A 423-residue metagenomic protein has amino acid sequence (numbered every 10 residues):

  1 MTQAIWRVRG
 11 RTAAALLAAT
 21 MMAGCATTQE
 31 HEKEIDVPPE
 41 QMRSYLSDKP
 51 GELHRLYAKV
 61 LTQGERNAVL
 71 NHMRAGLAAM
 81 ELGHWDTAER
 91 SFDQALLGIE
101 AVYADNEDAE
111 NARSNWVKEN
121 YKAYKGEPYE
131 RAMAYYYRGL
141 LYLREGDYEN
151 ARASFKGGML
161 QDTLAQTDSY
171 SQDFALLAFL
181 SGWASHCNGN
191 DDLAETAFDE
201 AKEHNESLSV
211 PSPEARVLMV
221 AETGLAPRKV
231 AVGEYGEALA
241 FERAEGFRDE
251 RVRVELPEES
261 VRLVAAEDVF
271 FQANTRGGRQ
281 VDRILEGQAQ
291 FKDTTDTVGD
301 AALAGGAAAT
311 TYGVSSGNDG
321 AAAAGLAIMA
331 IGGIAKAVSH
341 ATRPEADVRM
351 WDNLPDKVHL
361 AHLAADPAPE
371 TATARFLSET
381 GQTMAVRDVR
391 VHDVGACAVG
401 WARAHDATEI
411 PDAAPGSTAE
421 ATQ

Functional and structural regions predicted by a protein language model:
T2-A14: Bacterial N-terminal signal peptides that target proteins for export
A13-A23: Bacterial N-terminal signal peptides
A23-S47: Bacterial Sec signal peptide processing site at the extreme N-terminus
H31-P38, T62, V69-L70, K125-A132 (+1 more regions): Start-of-helix signal in alpha-solenoid helical-repeat scaffolds, especially tetratricopeptide repeats
P39-E40, R74, A78-E81, E130-Y137 (+3 more regions): "A position-specific structural signal for the A-helix of alpha-solenoid helical repeats
M42-Y57, E89-I99, A104-N115, D147-Q161 (+1 more regions): Helix-turn-helix repeat elements of alpha-solenoid scaffolds
A58-R66, I99-N111, W116-G126, D162-S171 (+1 more regions): Flexible helix-coil transition and linker loops at the boundaries of alpha-helical arrays
A215-Q423: Short loop/turn and low-complexity linker motifs enriched in small/turn-promoting residues
